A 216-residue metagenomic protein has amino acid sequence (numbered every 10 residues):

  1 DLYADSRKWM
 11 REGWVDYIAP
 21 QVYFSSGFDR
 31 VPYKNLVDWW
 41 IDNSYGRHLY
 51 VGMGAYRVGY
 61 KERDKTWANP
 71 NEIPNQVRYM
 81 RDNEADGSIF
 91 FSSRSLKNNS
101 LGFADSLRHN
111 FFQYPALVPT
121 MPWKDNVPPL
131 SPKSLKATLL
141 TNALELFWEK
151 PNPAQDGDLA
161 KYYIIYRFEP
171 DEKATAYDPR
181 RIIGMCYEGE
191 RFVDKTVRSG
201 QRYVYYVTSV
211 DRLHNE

Functional and structural regions predicted by a protein language model:
S6, R11-D29, V37, S44-W123: Substrate-binding cleft of secreted/luminal carbohydrate-active enzymes
V127-L135: Proline-enriched interdomain boundary motifs that mark the N-terminal boundary and often initiate the first structured
L140, C186, K195-S199: Hydrophobic loop/turn residues within beta-sheet-rich immunoglobulin-like superfamily modules
N142-D158, D194: Conserved aromatic anchor
P151-D178, R202: Solvent-exposed loop/turn segments flanking beta-strands in beta-repeat/beta-sandwich domains
I182-E188: Short beta-strand segments within Ig-like beta-sandwich modules, predominantly Fibronectin type-III
E190-F192: Short strand-edge motifs at loop-to-beta-strand transitions and within beta-strands of extracellular beta-rich domains
D194-N215: Beta-strand-rich modules
